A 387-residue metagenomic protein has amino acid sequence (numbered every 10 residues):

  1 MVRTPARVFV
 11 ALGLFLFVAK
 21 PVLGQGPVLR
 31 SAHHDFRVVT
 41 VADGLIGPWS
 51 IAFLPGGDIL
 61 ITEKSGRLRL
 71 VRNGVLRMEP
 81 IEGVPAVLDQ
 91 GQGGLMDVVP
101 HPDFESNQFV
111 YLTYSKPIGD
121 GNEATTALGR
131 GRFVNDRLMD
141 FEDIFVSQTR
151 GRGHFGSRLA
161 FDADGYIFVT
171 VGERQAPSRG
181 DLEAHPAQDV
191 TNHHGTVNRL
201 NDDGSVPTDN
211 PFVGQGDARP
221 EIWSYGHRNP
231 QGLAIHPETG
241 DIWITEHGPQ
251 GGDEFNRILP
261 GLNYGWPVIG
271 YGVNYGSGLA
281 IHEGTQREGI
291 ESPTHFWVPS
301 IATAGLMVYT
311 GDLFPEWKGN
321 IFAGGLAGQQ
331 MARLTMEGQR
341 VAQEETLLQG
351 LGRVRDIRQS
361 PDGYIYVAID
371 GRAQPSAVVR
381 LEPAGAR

Functional and structural regions predicted by a protein language model:
M1-V10: Bacterial N-terminal signal peptides that target proteins for export
F9-P21: Bacterial N-terminal signal peptides
L23-Q175, G232-I235, G240-G248, P299-Q339 (+1 more regions): Acidic, Gly/Ser/Thr-rich repeat motifs that build Ca2+-stabilized beta-propeller blades
L23-R37, L76, R137-L138, D203-Q215 (+2 more regions): Blade/loop signatures of beta-propeller domains
V39-T40, R77-P85, R137-F145, S205-F212 (+3 more regions): Beta-propeller fold detector
T125-D136, H185-D203, I258-L259: Beta-propeller blade signature
T191-L200, D209-I242: Loop-centered beta-sheet repeat module
H227, R340-P361: Conserved blade-ending motifs and adjacent loop-strand segments that build the rim/top face of beta-propeller domains
